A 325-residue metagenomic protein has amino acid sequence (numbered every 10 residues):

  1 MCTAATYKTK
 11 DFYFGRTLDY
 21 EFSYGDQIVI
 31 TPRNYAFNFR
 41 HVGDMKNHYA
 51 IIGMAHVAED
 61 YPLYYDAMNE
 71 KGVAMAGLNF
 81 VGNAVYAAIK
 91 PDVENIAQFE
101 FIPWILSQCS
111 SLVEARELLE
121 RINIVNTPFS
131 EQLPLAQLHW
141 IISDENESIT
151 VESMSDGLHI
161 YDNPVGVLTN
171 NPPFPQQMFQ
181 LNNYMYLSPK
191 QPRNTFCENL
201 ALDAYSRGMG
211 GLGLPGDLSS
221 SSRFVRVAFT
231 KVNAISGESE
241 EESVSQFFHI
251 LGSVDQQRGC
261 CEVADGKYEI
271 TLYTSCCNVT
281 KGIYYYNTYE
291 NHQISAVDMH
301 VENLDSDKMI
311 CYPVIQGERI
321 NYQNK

Functional and structural regions predicted by a protein language model:
M1-E94, N126, C311-I315, N321-K325: A contiguous strand-loop segment
M1-Y13, T127-S130, L135-A136, E145-E147 (+1 more regions): C-terminus-biased signal that marks the final domain/tail of proteins
F14, M75-G77, I160, Y284-N287: Short hydrophobic/aromatic-rich beta-strand segments that constitute the beta-sheet cores of beta-sandwich/beta-barrel
Y20-F22, V81-N83, D156-H159, G166 (+1 more regions): Short, surface-exposed beta-strand-loop junctions and turns on beta-sheet-rich folds
I28, M68, I149-S153, S275: Broad, structure-driven detector of short, well-ordered beta-strand segments within folded domains
D92-P128, E240-F248: Proteins synthesized as precursors that undergo proteolytic processing into mature forms
R121-H159: Catalytic cofactor-binding cores of redox enzymes
